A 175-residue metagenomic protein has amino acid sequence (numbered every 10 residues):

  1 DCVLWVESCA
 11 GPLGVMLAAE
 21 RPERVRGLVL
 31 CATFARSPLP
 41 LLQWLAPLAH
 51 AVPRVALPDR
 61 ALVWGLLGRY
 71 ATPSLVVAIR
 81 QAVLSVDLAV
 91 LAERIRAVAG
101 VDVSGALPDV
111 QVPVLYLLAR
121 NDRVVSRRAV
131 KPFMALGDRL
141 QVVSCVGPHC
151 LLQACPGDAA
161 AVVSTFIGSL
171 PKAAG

Functional and structural regions predicted by a protein language model:
D1-S8: Alpha/beta-hydrolase fold nucleophile elbow
L13-L17: Hydrolases whose catalytic domains are alpha/beta-hydrolase-1, hotdog thioesterase, or metallo-beta-lactamase-like
A19-E20, V25-V55: Flexible "cap/lid" loop of the alpha/beta hydrolase fold
L41, L57-P108: Conserved alpha/beta-hydrolase catalytic His-Asp/Glu region
V110, Y116-L118, D122: Short beta-strand/loop motif that positions the catalytic acidic residue of the alpha/beta-hydrolase fold
R123-A129: Conserved alpha/beta-hydrolase "acid-adjacent" motif
V130, A135-C150: Catalytic histidine neighborhood in serine/cysteine hydrolases with alpha/beta-hydrolase-type architecture
G147-A160: Catalytic histidine-centered segment of alpha/beta-hydrolase-like enzymes
